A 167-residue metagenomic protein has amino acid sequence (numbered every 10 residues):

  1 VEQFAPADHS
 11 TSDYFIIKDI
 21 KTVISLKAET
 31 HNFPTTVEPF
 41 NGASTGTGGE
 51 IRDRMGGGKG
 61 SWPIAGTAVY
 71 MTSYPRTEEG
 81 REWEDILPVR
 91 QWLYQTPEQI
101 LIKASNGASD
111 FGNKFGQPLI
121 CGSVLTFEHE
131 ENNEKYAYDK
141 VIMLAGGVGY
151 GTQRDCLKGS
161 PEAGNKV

Functional and structural regions predicted by a protein language model:
V1-V167: Long, structured ligand/cofactor-binding scaffold of large enzymes
